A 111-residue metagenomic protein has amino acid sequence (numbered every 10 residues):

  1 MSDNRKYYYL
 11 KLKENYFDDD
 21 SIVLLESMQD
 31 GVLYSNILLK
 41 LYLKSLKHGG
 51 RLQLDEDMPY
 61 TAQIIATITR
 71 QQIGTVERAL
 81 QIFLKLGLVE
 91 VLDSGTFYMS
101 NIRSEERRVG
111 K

Functional and structural regions predicted by a protein language model:
M1-R103: Positively charged, structured surface patches that bind polyanionic biopolymers
E106-K111: Conserved small/polar residues in nucleotide/adenosyl-binding loops
